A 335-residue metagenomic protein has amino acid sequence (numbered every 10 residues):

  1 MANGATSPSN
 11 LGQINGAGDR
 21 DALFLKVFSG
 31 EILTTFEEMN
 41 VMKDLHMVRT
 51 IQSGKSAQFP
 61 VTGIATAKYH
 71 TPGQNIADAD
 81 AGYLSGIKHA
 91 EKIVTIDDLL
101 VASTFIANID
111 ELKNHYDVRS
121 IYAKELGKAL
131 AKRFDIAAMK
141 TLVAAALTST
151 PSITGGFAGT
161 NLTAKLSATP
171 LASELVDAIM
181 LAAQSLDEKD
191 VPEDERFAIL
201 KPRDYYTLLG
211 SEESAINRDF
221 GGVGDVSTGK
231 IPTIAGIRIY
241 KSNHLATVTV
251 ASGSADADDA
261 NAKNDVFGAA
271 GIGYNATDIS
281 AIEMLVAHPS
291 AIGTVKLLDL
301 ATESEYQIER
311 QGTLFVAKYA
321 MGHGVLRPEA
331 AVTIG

Functional and structural regions predicted by a protein language model:
A2-K43, T50-I51, P60-A67, I93-T95 (+3 more regions): Sequence/fold signature of self-assembling virion shell proteins
L45, I64, E91-K92, I96-S120 (+2 more regions): Structured, hydrophobic secondary-structure cores that serve as assembly/anchoring elements
G54-A90: N-terminal low-complexity, intrinsically disordered segments
K55-A57, A102-T104, S120, K124 (+1 more regions): N-terminal, well-ordered alpha-helical segments
K55-S56, E193-F197, I282, G312: Short, surface-exposed beta-edge/turn micro-motifs
I109-E188, D204, T333-G335: Alpha-helical scaffold segments that mediate packing/assembly in large oligomeric complexes
A144, R203-T207, H244-V248: Short, catalytically relevant binding-site loops at active-site mouths
A144, T148, F197, T207-S211 (+1 more regions): Conserved loop-to-helix interface motifs that mediate assembly, gating, or partner/ligand docking in ancient ring
